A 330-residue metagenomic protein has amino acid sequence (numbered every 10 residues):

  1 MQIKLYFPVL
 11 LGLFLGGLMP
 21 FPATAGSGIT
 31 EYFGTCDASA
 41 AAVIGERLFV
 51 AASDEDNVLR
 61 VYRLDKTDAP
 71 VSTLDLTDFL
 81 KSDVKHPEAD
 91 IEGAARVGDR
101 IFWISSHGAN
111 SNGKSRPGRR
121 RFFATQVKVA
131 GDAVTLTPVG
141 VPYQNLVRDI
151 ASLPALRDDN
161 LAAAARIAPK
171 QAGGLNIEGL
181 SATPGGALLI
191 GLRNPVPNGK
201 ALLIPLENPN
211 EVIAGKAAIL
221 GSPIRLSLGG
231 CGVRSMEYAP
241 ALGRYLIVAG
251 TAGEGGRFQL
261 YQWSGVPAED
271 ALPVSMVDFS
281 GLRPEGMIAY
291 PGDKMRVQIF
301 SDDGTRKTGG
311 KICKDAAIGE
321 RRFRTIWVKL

Functional and structural regions predicted by a protein language model:
M1-K4: N-terminal secretory signal peptides that target proteins for export/translocation
P8-L18: Bacterial N-terminal signal peptides
F21-L330: Sequence/structural signature of beta-propeller domains
